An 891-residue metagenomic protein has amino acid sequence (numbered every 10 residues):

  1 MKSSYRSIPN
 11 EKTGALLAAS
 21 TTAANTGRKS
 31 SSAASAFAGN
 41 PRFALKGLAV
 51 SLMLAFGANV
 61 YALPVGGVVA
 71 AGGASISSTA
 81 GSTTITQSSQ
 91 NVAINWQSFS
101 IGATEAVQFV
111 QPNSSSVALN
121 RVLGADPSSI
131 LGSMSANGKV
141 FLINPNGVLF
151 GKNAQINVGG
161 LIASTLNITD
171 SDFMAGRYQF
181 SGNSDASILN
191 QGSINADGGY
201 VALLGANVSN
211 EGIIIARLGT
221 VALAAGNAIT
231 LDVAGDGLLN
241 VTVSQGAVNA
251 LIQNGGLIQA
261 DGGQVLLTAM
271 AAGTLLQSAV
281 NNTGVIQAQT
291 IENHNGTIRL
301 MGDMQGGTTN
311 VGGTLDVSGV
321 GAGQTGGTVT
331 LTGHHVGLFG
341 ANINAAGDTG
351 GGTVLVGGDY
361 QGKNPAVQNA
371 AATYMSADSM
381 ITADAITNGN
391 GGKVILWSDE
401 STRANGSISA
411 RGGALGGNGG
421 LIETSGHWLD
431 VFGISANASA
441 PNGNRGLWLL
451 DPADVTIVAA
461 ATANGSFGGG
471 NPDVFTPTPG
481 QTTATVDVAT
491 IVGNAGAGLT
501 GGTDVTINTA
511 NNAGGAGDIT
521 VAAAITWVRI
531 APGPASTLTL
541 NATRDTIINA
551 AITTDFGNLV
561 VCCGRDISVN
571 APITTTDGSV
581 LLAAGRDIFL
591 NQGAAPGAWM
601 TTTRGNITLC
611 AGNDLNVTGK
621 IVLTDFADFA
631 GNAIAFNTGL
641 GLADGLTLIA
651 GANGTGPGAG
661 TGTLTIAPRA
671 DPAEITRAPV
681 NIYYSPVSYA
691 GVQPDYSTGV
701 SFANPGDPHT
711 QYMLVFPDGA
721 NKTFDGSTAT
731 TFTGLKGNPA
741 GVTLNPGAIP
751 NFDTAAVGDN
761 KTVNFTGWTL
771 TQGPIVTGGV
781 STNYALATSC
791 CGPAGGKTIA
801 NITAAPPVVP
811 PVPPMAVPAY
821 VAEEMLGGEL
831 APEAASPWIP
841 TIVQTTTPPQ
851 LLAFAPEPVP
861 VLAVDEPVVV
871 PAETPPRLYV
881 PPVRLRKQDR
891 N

Functional and structural regions predicted by a protein language model:
K2-S4, T13-A18, A24-P717, I799 (+1 more regions): Extracellular and secretory-pathway beta-repeat/beta-biased strand scaffolds
S7-I8, K722: A residue-level detector for well-ordered beta-strand positions
A15-S20, L538, T762-T771: Short, well-ordered strand-loop elements centered on a beta-strand within folded domains, enriched for acidic residues
D348, P441, D725-G726, T754-A755 (+1 more regions): Short gly/acidic/polar-rich coil/turn motifs that serve as flexible hinges in modular proteins
A678-Y684, A729-L735, G747-S781, L786: Contiguous beta-strand segments of beta-sheet-rich domains
Y712-G741, V757: Acidic, metal/ion-handling microdomains and their immediate structural contexts
L714-T728, T769-P810: Beta-rich interaction/scaffold domains
G741-L744, G795: Multi-pass alpha-helical transmembrane bundle typical of ion/small-solute transporters and intramembrane aspartyl
